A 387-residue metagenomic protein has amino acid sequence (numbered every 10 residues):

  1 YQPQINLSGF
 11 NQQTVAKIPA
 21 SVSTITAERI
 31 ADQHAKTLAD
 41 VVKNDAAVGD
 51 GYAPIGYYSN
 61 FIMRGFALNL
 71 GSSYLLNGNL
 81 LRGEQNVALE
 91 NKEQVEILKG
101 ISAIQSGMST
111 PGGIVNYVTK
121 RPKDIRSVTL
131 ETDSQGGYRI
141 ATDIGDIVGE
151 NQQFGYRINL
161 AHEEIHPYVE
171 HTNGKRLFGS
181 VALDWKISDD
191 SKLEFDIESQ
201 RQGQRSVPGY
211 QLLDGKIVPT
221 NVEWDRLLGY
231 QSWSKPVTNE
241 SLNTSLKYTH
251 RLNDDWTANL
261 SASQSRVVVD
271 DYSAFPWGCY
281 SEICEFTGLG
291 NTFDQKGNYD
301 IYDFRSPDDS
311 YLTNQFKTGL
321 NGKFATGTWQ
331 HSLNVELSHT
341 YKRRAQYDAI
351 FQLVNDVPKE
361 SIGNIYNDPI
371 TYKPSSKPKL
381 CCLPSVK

Functional and structural regions predicted by a protein language model:
Y1-I125: Acidic, small-polar-rich N-terminal luminal/periplasmic segments of exported/outer-membrane proteins
V22, I55, G107, D133-G136 (+5 more regions): Short sequence motifs at beta-strands and strand-loop junctions characteristic of Gram-negative outer-membrane
I25, Q33, Y58, G112 (+7 more regions): Transmembrane beta-barrel architecture of outer-membrane proteins
N91-E93, I104-G179, I187-S191, L242: Outer-membrane beta-barrel translocator/receptor signature
V128-T132, I158-H162, F195-R201, L260-R266 (+1 more regions): Transmembrane beta-barrel strands of outer-membrane/channel proteins
T142-D146, V181-W185, L246-H250, T318-G322 (+1 more regions): Residues on the lipid-exposed face of transmembrane beta-strands in outer-membrane beta-barrel proteins
G149-N151, K186-D190, N253-D255, N321 (+1 more regions): Outer-membrane beta-barrel channels and translocator barrels
E163-P167, S180-K186, D190-R251, Q264-Y311 (+1 more regions): Acidic/polar loop-and-plug regions of large Gram-negative outer-membrane beta-barrel proteins
